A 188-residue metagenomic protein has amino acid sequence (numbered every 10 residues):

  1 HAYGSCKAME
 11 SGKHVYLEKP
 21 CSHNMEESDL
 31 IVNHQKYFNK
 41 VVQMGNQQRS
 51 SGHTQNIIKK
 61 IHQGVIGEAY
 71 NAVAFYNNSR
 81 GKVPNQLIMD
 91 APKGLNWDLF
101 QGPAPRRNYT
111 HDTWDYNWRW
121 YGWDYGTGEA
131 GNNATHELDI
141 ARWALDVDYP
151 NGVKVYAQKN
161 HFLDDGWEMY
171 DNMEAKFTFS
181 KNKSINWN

Functional and structural regions predicted by a protein language model:
A2, C6, D29, S51-Q55 (+3 more regions): A structural signal for well-ordered alpha-helical segments within the folded catalytic domains of diverse enzymes
A2-S50, G64: Beta-strand-loop-alpha-helix segment that lines the small-molecule cofactor/substrate pocket of alpha/beta enzymes
Y16-L17, H23, V41-M44, Y70-A74 (+4 more regions): Structural recognition of the beta-strand scaffold that forms the well-ordered cores of secreted hydrolase catalytic
M25-S28, T54, D115-Y121: Active-site-proximal cap/loop segments of hydrolase catalytic domains
N33-K40, N56-Y70, I88-K93: Basic phosphate/pyrophosphate-binding loop/patch that engages nucleotide-derived ligands
G45-Q48, I61, A72-A74, P84: Alpha/beta-hydrolase
V73-D115: Core domains of carbohydrate- and sulfate-ester-processing enzymes
D98-K183: Rossmann-like dinucleotide-binding domain that binds NAD(P)(H)
